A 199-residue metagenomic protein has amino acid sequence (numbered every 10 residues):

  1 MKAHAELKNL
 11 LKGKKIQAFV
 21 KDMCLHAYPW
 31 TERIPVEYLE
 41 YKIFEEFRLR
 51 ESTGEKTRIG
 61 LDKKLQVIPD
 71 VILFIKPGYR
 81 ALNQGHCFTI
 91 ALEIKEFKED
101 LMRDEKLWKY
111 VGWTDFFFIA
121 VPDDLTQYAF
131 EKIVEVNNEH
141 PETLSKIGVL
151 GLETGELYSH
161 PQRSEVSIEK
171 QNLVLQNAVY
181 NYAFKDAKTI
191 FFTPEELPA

Functional and structural regions predicted by a protein language model:
M1-P29, E51-S52, I59, F130 (+1 more regions): Non-catalytic C-terminal interaction segments of nucleic acid-processing enzymes
K2-I90, K98: Active-site metal-binding core of divalent-cation-utilizing nuclease and nuclease-like domains
A27, E37, K109, F117 (+1 more regions): Intrinsically disordered, low-complexity N-terminal regions enriched in serine/proline/glycine with scattered basic
Y79, L125-T126, G155-L157: Surface-exposed, flexible loop/turn segments at secondary-structure boundaries
H86-I90, E96-G151: Catalytic cores of nucleic-acid endonucleases
